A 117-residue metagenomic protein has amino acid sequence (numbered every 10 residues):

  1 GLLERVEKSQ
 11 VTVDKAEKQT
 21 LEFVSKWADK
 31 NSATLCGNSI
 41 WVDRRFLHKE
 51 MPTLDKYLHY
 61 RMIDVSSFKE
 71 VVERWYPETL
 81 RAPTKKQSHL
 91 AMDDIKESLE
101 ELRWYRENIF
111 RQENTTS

Functional and structural regions predicted by a protein language model:
G1-G37, P83: Conserved non-catalytic scaffold segment of RNase H-like nuclease domains
K15-K18, E22, E70, D93-K96 (+1 more regions): Short, contiguous clusters of charged residues that form electrostatic/catalytic patches at enzyme active sites, used
K18, R44-R45, K56, S66 (+1 more regions): Non-catalytic, well-ordered alpha-helical scaffold segments
F23, L58-Y60, W75, W104-Y105: Tryptophan-centric aromatic hotspots in well-structured domains and transmembrane helices
N31-W41, R45-M51, P77-S117: Acidic, Mg2+-coordinating catalytic module of metal-dependent nucleases/exonucleases that use a two-metal-ion mechanism
L47-I63: Short, low-complexity, polybasic intrinsically disordered segments
H59-P77: Short, flexible loop segments at boundaries between secondary-structure elements
